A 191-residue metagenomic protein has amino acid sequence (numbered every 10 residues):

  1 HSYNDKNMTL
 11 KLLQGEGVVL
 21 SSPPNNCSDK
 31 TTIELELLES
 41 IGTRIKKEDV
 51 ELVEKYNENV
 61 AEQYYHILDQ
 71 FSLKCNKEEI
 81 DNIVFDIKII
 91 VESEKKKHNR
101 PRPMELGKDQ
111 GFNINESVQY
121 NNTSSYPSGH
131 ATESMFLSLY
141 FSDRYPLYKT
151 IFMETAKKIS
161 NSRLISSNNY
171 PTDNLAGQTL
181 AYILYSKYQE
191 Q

Functional and structural regions predicted by a protein language model:
H1-S166: Hydrophobic alpha-helical bundle signature of multipass membrane enzymes
H98, Y188-Q191: C-terminal alpha-helix/helix-terminus motif
K158-Q189: Interfacial helix-loop-helix junctions of multi-pass membrane proteins
